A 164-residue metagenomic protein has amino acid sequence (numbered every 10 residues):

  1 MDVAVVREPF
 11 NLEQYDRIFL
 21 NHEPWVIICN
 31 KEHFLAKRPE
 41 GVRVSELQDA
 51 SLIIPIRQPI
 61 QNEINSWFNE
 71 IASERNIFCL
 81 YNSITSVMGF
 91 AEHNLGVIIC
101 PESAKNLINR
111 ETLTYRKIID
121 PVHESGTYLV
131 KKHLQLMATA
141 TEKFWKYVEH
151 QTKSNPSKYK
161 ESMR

Functional and structural regions predicted by a protein language model:
M1-C29, R38, S66-W67, E92-L95 (+1 more regions): Short beta-strand-centered segments that line the small-molecule binding cleft or hinge of alpha/beta clamshell
M1-V6, N82, I99-P101, K105: Short beta-strand and adjacent tight-turn residues that come in two discontinuous sequence segments and form the edges
R7, I54, S73-S83: Short beta-strand-to-loop elements that line the ligand-binding cleft of bilobed periplasmic-binding protein-like
E8-F10, W25, N30-E40, A50-Q61 (+4 more regions): Short coil/turn segments
E13-D16, R43, T85-V87: Short acidic active-site motifs
L47, G89-L95, L129: Hydrophobic residues within well-ordered alpha-helices
A50-A72, M137-W145, N155-E161: Secondary-structure junction motif
T114-K158: A late-sequence structural motif
